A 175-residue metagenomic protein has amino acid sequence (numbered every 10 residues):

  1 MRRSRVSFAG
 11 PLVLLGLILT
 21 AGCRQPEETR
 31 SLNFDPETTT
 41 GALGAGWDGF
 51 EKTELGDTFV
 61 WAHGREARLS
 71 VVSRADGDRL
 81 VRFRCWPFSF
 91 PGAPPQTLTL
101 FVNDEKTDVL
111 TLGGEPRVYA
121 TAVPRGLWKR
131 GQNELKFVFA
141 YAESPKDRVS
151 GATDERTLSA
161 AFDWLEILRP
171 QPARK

Functional and structural regions predicted by a protein language model:
M1-R5: N-terminal secretory signal peptides that target proteins for export/translocation
A9-T20: Bacterial N-terminal signal peptides
C23-D76, S89-P91, E143-K175: Glycan-recognition and processing domains
W61-H63, L98, F139: A hydrolase-biased, glycine/serine/histidine/acidic-enriched motif that marks catalytic-domain neighborhoods in diverse
A62, R74-D76, L112-G114, W128-R130: Surface-exposed coil/turn segments at beta-strand junctions on protein surfaces, enriched
R79-C85, L100, R117-T121, W128-V149: Short, well-structured beta-strand segments within conserved domains
A93-E105: Short, surface-exposed beta-strand/strand-loop-strand elements in extracellular ectodomains
D104-E115: Solvent-exposed serine/threonine-rich low-complexity stretches and specific carbohydrate-binding patches
